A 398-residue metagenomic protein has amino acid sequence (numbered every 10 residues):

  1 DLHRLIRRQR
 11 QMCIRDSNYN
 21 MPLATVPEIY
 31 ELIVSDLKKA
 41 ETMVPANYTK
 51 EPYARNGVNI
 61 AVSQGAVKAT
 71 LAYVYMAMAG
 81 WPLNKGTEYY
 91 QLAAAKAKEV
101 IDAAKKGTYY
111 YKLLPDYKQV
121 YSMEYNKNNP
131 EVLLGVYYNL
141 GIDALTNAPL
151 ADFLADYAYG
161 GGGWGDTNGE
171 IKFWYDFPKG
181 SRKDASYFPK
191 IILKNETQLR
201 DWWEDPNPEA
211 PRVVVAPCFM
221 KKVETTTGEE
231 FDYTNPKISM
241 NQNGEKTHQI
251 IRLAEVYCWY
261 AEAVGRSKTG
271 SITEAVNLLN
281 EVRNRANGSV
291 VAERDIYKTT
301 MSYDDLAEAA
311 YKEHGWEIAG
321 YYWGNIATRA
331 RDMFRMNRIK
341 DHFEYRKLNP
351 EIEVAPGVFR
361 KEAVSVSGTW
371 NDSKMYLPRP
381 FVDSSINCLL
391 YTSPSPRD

Functional and structural regions predicted by a protein language model:
D1, R8-Q11, R15-D152, I238-L253 (+6 more regions): Structured, solvent-exposed acidic/aromatic patches
D1-H3, D36, G180, T247 (+5 more regions): Acidic side chains
R7-R10, R252, R283-A286, H314 (+1 more regions): Short, cationic motifs built from Arg/Lys/His that form the positively charged side of catalytic pockets
M12-C13, N325, D332, P396: Intrinsically disordered and other compositionally biased segments
D16, T328, D372: Residue-level signal for pocket-adjacent positions within structured domains
A95, E99-Y257, R266, F334-S393 (+1 more regions): Elongated scaffold/linker segments in the mid-to-C-terminal portions of large proteins
A261: Active-site-proximal region of nucleotide-activated glycan assembly enzymes, centered on histidine/acidic-rich loops
L279-R283, N287-K347: C-terminal structured "cap/appendage" subdomains that terminate the fold
